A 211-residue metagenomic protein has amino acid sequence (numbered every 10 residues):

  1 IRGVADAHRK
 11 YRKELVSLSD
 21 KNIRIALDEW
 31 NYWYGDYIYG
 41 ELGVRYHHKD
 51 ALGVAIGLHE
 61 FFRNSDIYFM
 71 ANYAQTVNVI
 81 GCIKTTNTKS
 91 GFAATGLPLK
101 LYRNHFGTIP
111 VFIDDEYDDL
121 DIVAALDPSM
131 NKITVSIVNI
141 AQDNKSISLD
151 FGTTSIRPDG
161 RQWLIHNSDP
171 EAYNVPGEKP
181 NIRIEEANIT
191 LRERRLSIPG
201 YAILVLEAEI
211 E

Functional and structural regions predicted by a protein language model:
I1-L15, R24-D28, Y32, G57: Extended catalytic-interface subdomain
Y11-L15, G57-F61, L120-A124, S136 (+1 more regions): Generic recognition of flexible, low-complexity loop/linker segments
E14-D20, D66, T154-S155: Short helix-capping segments at alpha-helix termini
D20-K132: Aromatic/acidic polysaccharide-binding cleft in carbohydrate-active enzymes
E116-D118, S129, A141-D143, R183-R194: Ser/Thr- and Asn-enriched, surface-exposed coil loops between beta-strands
D119-I156, Q162, A202-E207: Carbohydrate-binding surface patches
T154-I198: Acidic, Ser/Thr/Pro-rich beta/coil linker or hinge segments at domain junctions
I210-E211: Short, charged beta-turn/beta-strand-edge "cap" motif at the junction between a beta-strand and an adjacent loop
